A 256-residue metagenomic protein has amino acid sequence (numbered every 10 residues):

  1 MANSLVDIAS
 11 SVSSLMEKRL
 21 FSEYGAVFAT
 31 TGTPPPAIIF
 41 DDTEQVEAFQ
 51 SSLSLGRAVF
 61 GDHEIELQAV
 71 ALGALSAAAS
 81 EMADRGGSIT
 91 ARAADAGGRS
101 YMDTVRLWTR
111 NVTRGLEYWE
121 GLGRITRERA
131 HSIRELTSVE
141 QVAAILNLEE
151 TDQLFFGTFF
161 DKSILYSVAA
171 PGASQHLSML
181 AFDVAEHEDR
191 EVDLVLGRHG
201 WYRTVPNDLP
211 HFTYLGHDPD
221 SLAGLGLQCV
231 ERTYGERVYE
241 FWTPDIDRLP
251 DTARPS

Functional and structural regions predicted by a protein language model:
M1-S256: Extracytoplasmic cell-surface/polysaccharide-interacting catalytic and binding patches
